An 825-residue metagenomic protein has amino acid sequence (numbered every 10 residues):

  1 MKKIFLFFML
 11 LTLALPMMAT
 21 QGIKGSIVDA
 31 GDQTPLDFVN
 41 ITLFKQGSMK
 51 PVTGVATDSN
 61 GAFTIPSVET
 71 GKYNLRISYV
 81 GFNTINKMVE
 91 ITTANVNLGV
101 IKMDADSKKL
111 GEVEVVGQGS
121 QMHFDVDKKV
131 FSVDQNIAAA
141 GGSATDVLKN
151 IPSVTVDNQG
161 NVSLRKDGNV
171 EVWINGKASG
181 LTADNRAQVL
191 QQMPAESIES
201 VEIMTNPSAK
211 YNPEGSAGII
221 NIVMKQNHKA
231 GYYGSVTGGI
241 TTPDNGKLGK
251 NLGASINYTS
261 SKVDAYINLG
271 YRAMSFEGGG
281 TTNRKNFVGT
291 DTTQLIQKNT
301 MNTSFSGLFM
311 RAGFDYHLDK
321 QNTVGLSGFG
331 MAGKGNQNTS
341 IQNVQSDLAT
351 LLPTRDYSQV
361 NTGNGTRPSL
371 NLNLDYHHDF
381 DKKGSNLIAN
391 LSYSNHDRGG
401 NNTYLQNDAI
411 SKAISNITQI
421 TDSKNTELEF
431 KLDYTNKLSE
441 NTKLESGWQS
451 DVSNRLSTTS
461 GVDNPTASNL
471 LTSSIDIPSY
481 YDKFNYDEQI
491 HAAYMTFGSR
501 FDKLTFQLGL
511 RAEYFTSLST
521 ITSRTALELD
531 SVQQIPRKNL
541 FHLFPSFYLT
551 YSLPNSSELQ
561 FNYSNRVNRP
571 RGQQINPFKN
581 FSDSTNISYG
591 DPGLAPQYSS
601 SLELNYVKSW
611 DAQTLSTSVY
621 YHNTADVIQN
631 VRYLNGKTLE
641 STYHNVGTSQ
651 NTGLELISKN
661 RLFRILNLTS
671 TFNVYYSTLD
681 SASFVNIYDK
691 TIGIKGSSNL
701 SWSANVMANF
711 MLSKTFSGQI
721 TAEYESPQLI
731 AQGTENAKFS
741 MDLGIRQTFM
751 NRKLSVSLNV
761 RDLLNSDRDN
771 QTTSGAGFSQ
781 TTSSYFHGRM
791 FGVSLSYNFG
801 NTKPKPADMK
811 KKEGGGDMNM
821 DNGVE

Functional and structural regions predicted by a protein language model:
V28, N40-F44, S78-F82, V96-A138 (+4 more regions): Short, acidic, small-residue-rich periplasmic hinge/interaction motif at the N-terminus of Gram-negative outer-membrane
Q46-A62: Short, acidic Ser/Thr/Gly-rich low-complexity loop/linker segments typical of extracellular and cell-surface proteins
P66, K177-T205: Short acidic/polar hinge/loop motifs at secondary-structure boundaries that mediate gating or recognition
N97-K102, A144-T145, R186-V189, I203 (+2 more regions): N-terminal periplasmic accessory domains that precede and gate Gram-negative outer-membrane beta-barrel machines
G246-G280, D291-T339, P368-L370, F547 (+1 more regions): Transmembrane beta-barrel wall of Gram-negative outer-membrane proteins
T418, E427-K431, S474-D482, Y589-D591 (+6 more regions): Outer membrane beta-barrel strand-and-loop segments of large Gram-negative receptors, especially TonB-dependent
T516-L518, N555-S600, Y621-S641, L763-A776: Surface-exposed extracellular loop regions of Gram-negative outer-membrane beta-barrel proteins, predominantly
F547, S697-E825: Conserved C-terminal beta-signal and adjacent last beta-strands/turns of outer-membrane beta-barrel proteins
